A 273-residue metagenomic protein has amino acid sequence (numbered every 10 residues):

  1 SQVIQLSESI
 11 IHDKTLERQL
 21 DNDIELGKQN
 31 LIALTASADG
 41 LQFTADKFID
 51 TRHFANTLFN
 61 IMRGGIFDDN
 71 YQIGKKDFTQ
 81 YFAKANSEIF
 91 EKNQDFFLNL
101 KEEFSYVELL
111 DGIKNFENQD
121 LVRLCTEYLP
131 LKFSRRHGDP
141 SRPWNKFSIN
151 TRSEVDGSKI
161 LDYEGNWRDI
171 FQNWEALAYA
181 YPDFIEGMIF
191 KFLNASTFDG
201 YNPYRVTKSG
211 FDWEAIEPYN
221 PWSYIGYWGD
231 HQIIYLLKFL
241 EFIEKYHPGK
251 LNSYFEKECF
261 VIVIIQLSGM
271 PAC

Functional and structural regions predicted by a protein language model:
S1-C273: Acidic, mature catalytic/reactive cores of soluble proteins
